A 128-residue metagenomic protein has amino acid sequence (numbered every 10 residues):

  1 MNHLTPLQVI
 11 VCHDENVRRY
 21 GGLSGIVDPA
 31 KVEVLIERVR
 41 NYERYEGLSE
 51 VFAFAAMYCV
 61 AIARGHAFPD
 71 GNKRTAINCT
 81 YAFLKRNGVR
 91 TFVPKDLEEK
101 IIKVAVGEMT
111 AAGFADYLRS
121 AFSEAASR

Functional and structural regions predicted by a protein language model:
M1-R128: FIC/Doc superfamily catalytic core
